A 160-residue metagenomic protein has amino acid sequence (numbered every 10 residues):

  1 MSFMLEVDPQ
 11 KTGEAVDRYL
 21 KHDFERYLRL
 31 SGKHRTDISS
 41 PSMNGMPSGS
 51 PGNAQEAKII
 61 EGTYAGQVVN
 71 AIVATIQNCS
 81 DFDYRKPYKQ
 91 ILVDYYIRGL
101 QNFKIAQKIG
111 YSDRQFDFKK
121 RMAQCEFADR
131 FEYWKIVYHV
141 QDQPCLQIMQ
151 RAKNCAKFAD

Functional and structural regions predicted by a protein language model:
M1-S80, Y133-D160: N-terminal interaction/assembly modules
S42-S50, Y111-R114, M122-A123: C-terminal low-complexity, acidic/polar tails when present
V68-I72, P87-Y88, K119: Amphipathic alpha-helical interface surfaces
Q77, V93-I97, A128: Short, locally clustered residues in the helix-turn-helix/winged-helix DNA-binding domain
C79-D83, Y111: Short acidic, glycine/proline-enriched loop segments that cap or flank alpha-helices
F82-L100: Short amphipathic alpha helix immediately N-terminal
R98-Q115: Helix-turn-helix DNA-binding module
F116-W134: DNA major-groove recognition helices of helix-turn-helix
